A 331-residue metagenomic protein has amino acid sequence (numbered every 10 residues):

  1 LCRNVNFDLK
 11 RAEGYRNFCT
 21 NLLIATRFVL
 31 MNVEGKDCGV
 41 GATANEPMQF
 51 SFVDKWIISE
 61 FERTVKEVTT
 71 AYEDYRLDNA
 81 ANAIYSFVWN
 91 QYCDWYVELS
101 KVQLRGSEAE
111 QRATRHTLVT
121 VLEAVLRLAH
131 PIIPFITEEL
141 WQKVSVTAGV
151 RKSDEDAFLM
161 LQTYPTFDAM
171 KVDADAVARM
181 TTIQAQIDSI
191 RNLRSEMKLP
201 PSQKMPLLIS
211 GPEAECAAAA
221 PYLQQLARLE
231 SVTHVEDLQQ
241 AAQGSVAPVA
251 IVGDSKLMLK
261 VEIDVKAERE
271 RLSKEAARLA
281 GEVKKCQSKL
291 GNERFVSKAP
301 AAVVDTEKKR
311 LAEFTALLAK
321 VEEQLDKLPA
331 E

Functional and structural regions predicted by a protein language model:
R3-E331: Feature 926 captures the class I aminoacyl-tRNA synthetase adenylation module centered on the KMSKS loop
